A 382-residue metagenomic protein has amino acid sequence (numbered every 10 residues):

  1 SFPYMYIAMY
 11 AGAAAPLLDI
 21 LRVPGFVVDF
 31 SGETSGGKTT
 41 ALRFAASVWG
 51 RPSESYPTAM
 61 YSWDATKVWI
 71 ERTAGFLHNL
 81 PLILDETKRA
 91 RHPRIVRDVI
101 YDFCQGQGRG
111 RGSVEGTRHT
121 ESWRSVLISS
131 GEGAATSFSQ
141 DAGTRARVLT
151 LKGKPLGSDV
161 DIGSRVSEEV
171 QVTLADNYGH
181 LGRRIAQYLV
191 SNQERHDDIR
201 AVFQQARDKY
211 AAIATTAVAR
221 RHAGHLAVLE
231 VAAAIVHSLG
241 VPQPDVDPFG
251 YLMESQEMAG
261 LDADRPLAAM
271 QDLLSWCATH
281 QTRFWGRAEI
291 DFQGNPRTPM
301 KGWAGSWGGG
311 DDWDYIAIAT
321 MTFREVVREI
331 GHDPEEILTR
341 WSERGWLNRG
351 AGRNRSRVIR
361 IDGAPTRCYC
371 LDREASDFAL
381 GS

Functional and structural regions predicted by a protein language model:
S1-P3, V23-S31, L82-E86, Y210-V218 (+1 more regions): Glycine- and acidic
S1-S55, H225-L226: P-loop NTPase catalytic core of nucleic-acid-dependent motor ATPases
F2-Y6, S31-T34, W69-T73, K88-R89 (+3 more regions): Alpha-helix N-cap/helix-initiation motif
L18, G133-T136: Short beta-turn/strand-loop junction motif enriched in small, turn-promoting residues
I20, A90, F138-D141: Globular "head" domains of long coiled-coil molecular machines
F30-E33, S62-W63, L84-E86, S129-G131: Short His-Asn-centered micro-motif
T40-R94: AAA+/P-loop NTPase substrate/partner-engagement loops
A74-L80, V96-G112, G116-E121, V126 (+1 more regions): Extended alpha-helical interface modules used as scaffolds for assembling large macromolecular complexes
